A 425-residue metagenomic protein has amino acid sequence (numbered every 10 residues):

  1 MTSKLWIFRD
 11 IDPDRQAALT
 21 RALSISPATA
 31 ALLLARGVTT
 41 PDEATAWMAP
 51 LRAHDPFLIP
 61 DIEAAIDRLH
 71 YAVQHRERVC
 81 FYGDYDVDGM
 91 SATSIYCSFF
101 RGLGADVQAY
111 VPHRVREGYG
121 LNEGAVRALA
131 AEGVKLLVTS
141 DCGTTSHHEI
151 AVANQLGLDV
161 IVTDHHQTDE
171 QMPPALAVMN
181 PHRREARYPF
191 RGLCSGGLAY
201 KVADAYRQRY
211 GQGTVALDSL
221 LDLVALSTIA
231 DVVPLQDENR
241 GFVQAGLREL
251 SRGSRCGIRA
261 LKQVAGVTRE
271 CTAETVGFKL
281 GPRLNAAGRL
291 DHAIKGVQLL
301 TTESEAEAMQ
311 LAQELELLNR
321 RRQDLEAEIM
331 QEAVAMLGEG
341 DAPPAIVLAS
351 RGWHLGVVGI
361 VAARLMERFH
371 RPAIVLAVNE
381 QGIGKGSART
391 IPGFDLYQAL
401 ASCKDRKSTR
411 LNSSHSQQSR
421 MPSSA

Functional and structural regions predicted by a protein language model:
T2, R9, P13, L19-K135 (+2 more regions): Hydrophobic helix-and-loop "lid/oligomerization" segment in the mid-to-C-terminal part of catalytic domains
S91, H148-I150, M172, V358 (+1 more regions): Short glycine-/acidic-enriched loop or helix-start segments at secondary-structure transitions that form or flank
L129-E132, T139-V233, L400: Conserved phosphate-handling catalytic cores of large alpha/beta enzymes
N412-A425: Positively charged, low-complexity/disordered segments
